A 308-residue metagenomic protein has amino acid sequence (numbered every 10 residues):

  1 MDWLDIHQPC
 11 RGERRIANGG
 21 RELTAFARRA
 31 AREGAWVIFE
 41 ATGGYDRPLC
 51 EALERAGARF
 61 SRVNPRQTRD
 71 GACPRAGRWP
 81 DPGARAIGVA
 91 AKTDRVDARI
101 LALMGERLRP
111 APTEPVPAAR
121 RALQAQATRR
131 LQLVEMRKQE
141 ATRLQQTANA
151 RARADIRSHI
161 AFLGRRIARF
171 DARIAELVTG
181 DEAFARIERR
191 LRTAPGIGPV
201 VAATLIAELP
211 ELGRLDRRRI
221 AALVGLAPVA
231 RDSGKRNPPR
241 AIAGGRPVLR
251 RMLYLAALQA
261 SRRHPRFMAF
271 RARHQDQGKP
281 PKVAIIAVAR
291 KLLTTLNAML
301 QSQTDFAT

Functional and structural regions predicted by a protein language model:
M1-E22: Short glycine-rich, Thr/Ser-proximal phosphate-binding strand/loop in the N-terminal lobe of ATP-dependent enzymes
I16-L23, P199, T204-Q277, P281: Phosphate-backbone recognition surface of nucleic-acid-processing proteins
G20-W36: Short, basic/hydrophobic alpha-helical segments
G34-Y45: Short glycine-rich phosphate-binding loop at a beta-alpha junction
E51-A194, A203: Long, charge-rich intrinsically disordered scaffolds of nucleic-acid metabolism proteins
M104-G105, L123, L191, L205 (+3 more regions): Short alpha-helical scaffolding segments that buttress acidic/His motifs in well-ordered protein cores
G234-P239, F270-T308: Low-complexity, acidic/Ser/Thr- and charged residue-rich accessory regions of DNA metabolism proteins
